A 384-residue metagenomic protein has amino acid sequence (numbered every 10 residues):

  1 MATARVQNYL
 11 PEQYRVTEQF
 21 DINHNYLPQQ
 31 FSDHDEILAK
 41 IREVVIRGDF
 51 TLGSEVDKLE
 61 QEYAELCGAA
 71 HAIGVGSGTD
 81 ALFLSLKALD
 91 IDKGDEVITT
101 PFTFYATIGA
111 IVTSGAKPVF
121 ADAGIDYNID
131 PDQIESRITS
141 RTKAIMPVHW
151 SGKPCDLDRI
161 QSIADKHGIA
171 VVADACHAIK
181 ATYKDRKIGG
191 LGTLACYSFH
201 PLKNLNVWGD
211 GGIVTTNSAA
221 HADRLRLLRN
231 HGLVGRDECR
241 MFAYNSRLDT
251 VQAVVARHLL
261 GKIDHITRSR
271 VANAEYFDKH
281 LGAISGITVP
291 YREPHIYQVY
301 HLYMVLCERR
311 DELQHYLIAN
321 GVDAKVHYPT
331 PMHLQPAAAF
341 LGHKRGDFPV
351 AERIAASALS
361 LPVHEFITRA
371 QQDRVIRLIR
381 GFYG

Functional and structural regions predicted by a protein language model:
M1-D49, S54, P362: N-terminal "arm"/small-domain region of PLP-dependent enzymes with the aminotransferase-like
A2-A4, Y9-Y14, V56-Q61, L66-A72 (+6 more regions): PLP-dependent aminotransferase class I/II
Y9, K87-A175, T182: PLP-dependent aminotransferase-like
D49-E96, A110-S114, F120-A121, R186: Phosphate-binding glycine-rich loop
I73, I98, V119, A170-V172 (+3 more regions): Structural detector of well-ordered beta-strand residues that form the stable sheet scaffold of enzyme domains
G109-I111, I163, K187, N204 (+1 more regions): Hydrophobic/aromatic ligand-binding patch that stacks against planar heteroaromatic rings of cofactors or nucleotides
A173-W208, G235-R240: Conserved active-site segment immediately N-terminal to the catalytic lysine that forms the internal aldimine
Y197-S198, G212-N217, R257: Short beta-strand-to-turn element immediately C-terminal to the catalytic PLP-Schiff-base lysine in fold type I
